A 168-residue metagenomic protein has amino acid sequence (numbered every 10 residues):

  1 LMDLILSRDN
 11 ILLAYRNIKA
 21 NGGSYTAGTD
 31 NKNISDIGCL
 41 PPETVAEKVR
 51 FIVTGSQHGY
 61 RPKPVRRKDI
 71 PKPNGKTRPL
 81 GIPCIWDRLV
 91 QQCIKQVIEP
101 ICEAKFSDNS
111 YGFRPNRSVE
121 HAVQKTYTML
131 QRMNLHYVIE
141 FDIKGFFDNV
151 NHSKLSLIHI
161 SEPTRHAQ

Functional and structural regions predicted by a protein language model:
L1-E43: Non-catalytic, polymerase-adjacent accessory regions of viral genome-replication enzymes
I5-D9, F113-T128: Short, motif-level signal for alpha-helix interfacial/capping segments enriched in acidic residues and aromatics/proline
G22-I37, P62-L89, K105-S118, E140: Short, conserved non-catalytic motifs in the polymerase core
S24-N33, G81, E120-L157: Conserved catalytic palm subdomain of right-hand nucleotidyl-transferase polymerases, strongest for RNA-directed enzymes
G38-P62: Amphipathic alpha-helical blocks
K95-S107, M129: Active-site palm subdomain of RNA-directed nucleic acid polymerases
I158-Q168: Single conserved hydrophobic/aromatic residue that forms the stacking wall/gate of nucleotide- or nucleobase-binding
